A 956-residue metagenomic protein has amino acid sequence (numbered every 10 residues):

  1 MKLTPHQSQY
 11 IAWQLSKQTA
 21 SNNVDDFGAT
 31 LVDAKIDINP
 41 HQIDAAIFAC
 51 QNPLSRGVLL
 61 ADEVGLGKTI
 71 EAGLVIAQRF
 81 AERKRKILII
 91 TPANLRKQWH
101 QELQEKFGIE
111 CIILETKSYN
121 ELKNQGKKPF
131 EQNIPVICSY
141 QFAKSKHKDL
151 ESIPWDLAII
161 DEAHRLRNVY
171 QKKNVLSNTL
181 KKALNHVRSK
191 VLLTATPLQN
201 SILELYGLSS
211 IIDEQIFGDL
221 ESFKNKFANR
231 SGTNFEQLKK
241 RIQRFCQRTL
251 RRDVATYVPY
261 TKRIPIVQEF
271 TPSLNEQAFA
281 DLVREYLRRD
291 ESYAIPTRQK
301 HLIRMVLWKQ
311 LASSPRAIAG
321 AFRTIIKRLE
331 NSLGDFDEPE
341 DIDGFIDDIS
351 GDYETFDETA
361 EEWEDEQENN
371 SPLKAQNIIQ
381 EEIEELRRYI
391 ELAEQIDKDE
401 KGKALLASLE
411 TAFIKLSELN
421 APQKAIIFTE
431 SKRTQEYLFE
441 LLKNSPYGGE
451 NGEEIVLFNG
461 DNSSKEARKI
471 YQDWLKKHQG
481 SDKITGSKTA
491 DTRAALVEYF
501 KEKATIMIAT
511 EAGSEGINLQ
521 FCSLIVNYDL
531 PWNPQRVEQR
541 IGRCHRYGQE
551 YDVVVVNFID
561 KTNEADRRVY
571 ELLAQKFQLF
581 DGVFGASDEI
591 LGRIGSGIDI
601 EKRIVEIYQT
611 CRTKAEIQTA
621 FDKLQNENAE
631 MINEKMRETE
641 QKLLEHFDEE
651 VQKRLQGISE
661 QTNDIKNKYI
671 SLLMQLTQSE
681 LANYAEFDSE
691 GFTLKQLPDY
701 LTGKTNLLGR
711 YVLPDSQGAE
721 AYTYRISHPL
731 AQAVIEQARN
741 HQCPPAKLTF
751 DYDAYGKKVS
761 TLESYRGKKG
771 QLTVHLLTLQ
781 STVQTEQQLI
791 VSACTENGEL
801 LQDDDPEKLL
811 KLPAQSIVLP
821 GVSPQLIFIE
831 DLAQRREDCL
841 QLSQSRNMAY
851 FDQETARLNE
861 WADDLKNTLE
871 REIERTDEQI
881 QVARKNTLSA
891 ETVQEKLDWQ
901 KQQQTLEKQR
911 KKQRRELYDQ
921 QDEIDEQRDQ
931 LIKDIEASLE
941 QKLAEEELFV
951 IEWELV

Functional and structural regions predicted by a protein language model:
M1-I47, Q51, K68-E71, F80-L176 (+3 more regions): SF2 helicase/translocase NTPase motor core, specifically the RecA-like lobe 1 inter-motif segment between Walker
L3-Q9, S16, Y551-G709, P714 (+4 more regions): C-terminal accessory region of SF2 helicases/translocases
K35, Y260-P272, K309, G320-K503 (+3 more regions): Conserved Helicase C-terminal RecA-like lobe
S55-V75: Walker A/P-loop
E131-Q132, V136-W155, Y170-R188, L192 (+5 more regions): Inter-lobe coupling linker of SF2 helicases/translocases
S139, E450-D566: Conserved RecA-like P-loop NTPase helicase motor core
A312, E330, G334, Q367 (+5 more regions): P-loop NTPase motor cores of the ASCE clade
T905-D925: Amphipathic alpha-helical coiled-coil segments
